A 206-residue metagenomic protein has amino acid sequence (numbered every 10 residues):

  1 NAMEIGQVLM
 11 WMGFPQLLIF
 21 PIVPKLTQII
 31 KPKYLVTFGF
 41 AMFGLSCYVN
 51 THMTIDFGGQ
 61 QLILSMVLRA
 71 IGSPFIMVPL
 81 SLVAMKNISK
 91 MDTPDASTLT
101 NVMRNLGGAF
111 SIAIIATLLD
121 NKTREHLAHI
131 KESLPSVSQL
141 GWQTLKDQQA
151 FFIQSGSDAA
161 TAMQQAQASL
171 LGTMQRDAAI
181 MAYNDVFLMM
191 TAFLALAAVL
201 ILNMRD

Functional and structural regions predicted by a protein language model:
N1-D95, D206: Transmembrane core module of solute transporters
A2, L62-L145: Small-residue-rich alpha-helical segments with characteristic i,i+4
G6-M10, T37, I63-L64, T98 (+4 more regions): Internal alpha-helical transmembrane segments of multi-pass membrane proteins, especially GPCRs
R104-L196, L200-N203: Hydrophobic transmembrane architecture of multi-pass small-molecule transporters
